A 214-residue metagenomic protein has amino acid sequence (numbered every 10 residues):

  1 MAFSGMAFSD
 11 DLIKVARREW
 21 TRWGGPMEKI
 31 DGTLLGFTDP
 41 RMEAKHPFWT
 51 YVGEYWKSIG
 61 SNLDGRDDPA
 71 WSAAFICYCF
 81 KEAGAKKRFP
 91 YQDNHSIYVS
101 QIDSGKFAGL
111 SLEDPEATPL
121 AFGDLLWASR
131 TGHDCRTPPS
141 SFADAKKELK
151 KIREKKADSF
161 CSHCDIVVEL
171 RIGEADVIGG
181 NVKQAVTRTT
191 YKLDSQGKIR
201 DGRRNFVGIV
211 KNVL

Functional and structural regions predicted by a protein language model:
M1-A2, G123: Short intrinsically disordered, low-complexity coil segments enriched in acidic
A2-K86: N-terminal capping segments
S9, I13, E174, F206: A residue-level signal for beta-strand positions that form part of recognition/binding surfaces within mature
G32-S61, S104-S111, C135-K156, S195-D201: Surface-exposed intrinsically disordered loops and tails
K86-Q184: ...with weaker cross-activation on analogous glycine-rich loops/strands in unrelated enzymes
D176, N181, T187-L214: Low-complexity, Gly/Ser/Thr/Pro-rich intrinsically disordered linker/tail segments
